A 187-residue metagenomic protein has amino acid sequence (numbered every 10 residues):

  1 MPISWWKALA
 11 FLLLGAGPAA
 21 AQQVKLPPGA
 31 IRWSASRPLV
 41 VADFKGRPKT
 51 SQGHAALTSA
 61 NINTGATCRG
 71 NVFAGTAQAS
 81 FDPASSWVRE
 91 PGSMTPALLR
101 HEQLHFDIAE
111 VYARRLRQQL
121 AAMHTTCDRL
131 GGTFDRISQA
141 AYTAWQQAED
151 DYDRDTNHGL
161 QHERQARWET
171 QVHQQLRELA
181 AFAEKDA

Functional and structural regions predicted by a protein language model:
M1-L9: Bacterial N-terminal signal peptides that target proteins for export
F11-L13: Gram-negative bacterial Sec-dependent N-terminal signal peptides
G17-A21: Sec/Tat signal peptide C-region and signal peptidase I cleavage site
Q22, L98-R100, L104-D107, M123 (+1 more regions): Structured catalytic/translocation cores of nucleotide/phosphate-coupled proteins
V24-F81, H124-A187: Metalloprotease/metallohydrolase-associated module, dominated by Zn2+-dependent proteases
S80-R117: Mid-length scaffold segments of soluble, non-membrane domains
R89-P91, A122, C127: Substrate-binding clefts and substrate-entry loops adjacent to catalytic sites of polymer-processing enzymes acting on
